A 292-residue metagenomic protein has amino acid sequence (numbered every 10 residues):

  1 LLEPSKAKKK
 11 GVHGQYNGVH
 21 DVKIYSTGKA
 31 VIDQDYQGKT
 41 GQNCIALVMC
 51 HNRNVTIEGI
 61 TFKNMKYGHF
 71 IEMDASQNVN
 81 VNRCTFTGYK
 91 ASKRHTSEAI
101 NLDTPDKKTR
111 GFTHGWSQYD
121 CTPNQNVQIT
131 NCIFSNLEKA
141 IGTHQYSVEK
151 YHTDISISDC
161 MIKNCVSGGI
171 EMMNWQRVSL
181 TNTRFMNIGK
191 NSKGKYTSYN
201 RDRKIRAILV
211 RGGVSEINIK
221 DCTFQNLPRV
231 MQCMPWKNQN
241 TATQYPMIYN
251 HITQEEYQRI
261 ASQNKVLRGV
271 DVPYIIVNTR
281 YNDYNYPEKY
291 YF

Functional and structural regions predicted by a protein language model:
L1-H51, V55-K66, R83, Y89-K90: Right-handed parallel beta-helix/beta-spiral solenoid domain characteristic of secreted/periplasmic
L1-N17, F70-E72, Y119, H144 (+2 more regions): Short, T/G/N/S-enriched strand-turn elements that build extracellular solenoid repeat scaffolds
E3, Y25-T27, D33, C50 (+18 more regions): Feature marks extracellular polysaccharide-active and adherence modules
P4-K9, N101-W116, K190-R201, N238-L267: Surface-exposed intrinsically disordered loops and tails
G18-H20, S26-G28, G41-N43, H51 (+19 more regions): Repetitive beta-strand solenoid architecture
I24-T27, V55-G59, V79-N82, V127-I129 (+5 more regions): All-beta strand scaffolds that present successive hydrophobic residues in beta-strands
Q34-I45, K66-E72, Y89-A99, G111 (+8 more regions): Short glycine/acidic-rich loop motifs that flank beta-strands on beta-rich extracellular proteins
V81, T85-V148, H152-D154: Solenoidal tandem-repeat scaffolds enriched in leucines and small polar residues
